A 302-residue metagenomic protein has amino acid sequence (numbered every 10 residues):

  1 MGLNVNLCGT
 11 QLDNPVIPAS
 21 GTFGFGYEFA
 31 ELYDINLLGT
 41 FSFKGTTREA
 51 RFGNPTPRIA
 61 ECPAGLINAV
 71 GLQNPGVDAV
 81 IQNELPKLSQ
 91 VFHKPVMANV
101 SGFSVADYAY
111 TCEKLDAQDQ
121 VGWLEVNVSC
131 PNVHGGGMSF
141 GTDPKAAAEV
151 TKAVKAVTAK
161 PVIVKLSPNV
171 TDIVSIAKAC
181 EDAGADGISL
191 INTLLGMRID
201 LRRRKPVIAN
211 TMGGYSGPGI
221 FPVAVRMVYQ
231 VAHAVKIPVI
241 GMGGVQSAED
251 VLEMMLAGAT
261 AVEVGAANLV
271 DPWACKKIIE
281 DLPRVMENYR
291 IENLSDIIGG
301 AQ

Functional and structural regions predicted by a protein language model:
M1-V96, S101-F103: N-terminal capping/small domains of soluble enzymes
Q11-I17, F92-A98, V157-P168, H233-M242: Short beta-strand/loop segments at the ligand-binding rim of alpha/beta enzyme cores
P18, F41, V80, A98 (+6 more regions): Conserved, mostly hydrophobic/aromatic
F23, N99-G102, L166-D172, F221 (+1 more regions): Glycine-rich beta-to-alpha transition loops that act as phosphate-gripper elements at the mouths of alpha/beta enzyme
Y27-L32, Y108-Q118, V170-A183, Q230-V235 (+1 more regions): Catalytic cores of alpha/beta
L66, P131-K145, I176-H233, I237: Glycine/Thr-rich beta-alpha phosphate-binding loop at enzyme active sites
S89, V100-K160, L166, V174-I191 (+1 more regions): Conserved alpha/beta-domain cores
Y215-K236, I240, Q246-Q302: Alpha/beta catalytic cores of nucleotide-metabolism and tRNA/nucleoside-modifying enzymes
